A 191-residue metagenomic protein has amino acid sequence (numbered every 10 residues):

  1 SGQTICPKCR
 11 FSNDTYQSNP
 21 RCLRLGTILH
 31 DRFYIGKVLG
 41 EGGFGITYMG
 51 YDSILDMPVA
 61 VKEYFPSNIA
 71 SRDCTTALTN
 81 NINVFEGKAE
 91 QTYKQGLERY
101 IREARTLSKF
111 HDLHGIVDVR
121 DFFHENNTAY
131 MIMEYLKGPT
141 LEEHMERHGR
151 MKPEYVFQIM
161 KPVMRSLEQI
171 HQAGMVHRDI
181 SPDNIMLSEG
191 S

Functional and structural regions predicted by a protein language model:
G36-G42, T47: Protein kinase glycine-rich loop
Y51-V59, F65-I69: Conserved N-lobe loop of protein kinases adjacent to the ATP-binding glycine-rich P-loop
D73-K109: AlphaC helix of the eukaryotic protein kinase fold
F122: Activation-segment/catalytic-loop signature of the eukaryotic protein kinase fold
N126-T140, H144: Conserved short submotifs of the Hanks-type protein kinase catalytic core that shape the nucleotide-binding pocket
I159-M160: Activation segment signature within eukaryotic-like protein kinase domains
M164-M175: Protein kinase catalytic-loop region centered on the HRD/HxD motif
I185-S191: Conserved protein kinase catalytic/activation segment
